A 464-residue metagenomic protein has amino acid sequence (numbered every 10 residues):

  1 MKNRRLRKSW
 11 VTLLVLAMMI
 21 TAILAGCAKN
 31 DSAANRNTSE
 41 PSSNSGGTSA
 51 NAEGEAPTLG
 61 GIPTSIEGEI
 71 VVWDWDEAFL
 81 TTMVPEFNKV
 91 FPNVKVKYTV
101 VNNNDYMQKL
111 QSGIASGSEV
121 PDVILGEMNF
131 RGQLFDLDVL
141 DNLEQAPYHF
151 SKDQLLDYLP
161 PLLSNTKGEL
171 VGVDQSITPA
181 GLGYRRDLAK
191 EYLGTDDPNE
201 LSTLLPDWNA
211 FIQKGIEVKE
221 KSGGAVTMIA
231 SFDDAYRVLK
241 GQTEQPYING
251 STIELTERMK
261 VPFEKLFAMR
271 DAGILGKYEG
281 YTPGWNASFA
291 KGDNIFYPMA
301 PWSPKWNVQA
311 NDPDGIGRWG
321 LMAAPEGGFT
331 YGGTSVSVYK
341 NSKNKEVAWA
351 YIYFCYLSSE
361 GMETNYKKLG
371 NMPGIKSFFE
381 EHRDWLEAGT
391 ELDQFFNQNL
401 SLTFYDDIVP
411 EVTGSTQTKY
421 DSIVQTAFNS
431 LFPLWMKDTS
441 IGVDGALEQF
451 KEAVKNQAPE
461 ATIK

Functional and structural regions predicted by a protein language model:
M1-E69, E452-K464: Short, low-complexity disordered leader/linker segments with a strong preference for bacterial N-terminal type II
G47-I62, E127-G181, N209-I212, I316-A323 (+1 more regions): Hinge/lid segment of periplasmic solute-binding proteins
P57-L59, W73, T81-N88, D234 (+2 more regions): Extracytoplasmic/periplasmic substrate-binding proteins
T64, K305, F329, T334-S422 (+2 more regions): Mature extracytoplasmic/periplasmic domains
T64-E77, V94-T99, D122-V123: Short, well-ordered beta-strand elements
E86-L156, E169, E191-L193, S288 (+1 more regions): Extracytoplasmic "Venus flytrap"/periplasmic binding protein-like
K89, K97, H149-D153, S164-D234 (+4 more regions): Helix-loop-helix "hinge/cap" segment bordering the ligand-binding cleft or interdomain interface
M107-E119, L137, A189, A210-V218 (+4 more regions): Short helices/loops that flank or line small-molecule/ion binding pockets
